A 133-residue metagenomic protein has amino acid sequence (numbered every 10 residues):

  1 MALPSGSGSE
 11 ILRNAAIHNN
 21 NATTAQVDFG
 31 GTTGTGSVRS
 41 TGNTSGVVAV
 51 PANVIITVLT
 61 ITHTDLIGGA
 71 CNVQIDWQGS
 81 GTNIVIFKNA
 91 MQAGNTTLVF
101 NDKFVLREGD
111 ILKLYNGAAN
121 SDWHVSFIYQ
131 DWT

Functional and structural regions predicted by a protein language model:
M1, V50, T64, S80 (+2 more regions): Generic structural signal for short, flexible, solvent-exposed coil/loop and linker residues
A2-V54, T60-T64, N116-T133: C-terminal interaction-tip segments
I55-T62, Q74, T97-V105, S126: Ordered hydrophobic segments in well-structured contexts
I67-K88: Short, surface-exposed beta-strand/strand-loop-strand elements in extracellular ectodomains
T82-G109: Intrinsically disordered, low-complexity Pro/Gly/Ser/Thr-rich segments with frequent PxxP/GP/PP motifs and embedded
F104-N120: Noncatalytic modules at the cell exterior or secretory-pathway interfaces, chiefly beta-strand-rich lectin/adhesion
